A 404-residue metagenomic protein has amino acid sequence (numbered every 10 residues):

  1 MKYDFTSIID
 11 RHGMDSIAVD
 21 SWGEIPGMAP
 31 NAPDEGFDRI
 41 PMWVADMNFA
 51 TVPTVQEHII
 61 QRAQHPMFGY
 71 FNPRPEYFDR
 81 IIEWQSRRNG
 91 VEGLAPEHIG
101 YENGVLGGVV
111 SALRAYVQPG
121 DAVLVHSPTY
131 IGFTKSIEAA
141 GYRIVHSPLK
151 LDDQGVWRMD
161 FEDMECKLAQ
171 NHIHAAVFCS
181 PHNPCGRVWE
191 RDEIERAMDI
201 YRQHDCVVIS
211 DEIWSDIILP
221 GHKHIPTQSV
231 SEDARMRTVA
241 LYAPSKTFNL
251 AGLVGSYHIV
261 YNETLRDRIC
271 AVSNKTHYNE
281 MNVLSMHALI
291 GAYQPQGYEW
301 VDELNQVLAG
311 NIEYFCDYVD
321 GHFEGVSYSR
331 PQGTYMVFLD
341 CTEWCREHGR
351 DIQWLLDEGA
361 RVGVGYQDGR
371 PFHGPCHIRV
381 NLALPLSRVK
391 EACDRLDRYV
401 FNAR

Functional and structural regions predicted by a protein language model:
K2-G104, S111, P295, A403-R404: N-terminal small-domain helix-loop-helix segment of the aminotransferase-like
F68-D199, D216-I217, G221-S229, D233 (+1 more regions): Conserved core of the PLP fold type I
V125, H146, S210, Y366-D368: Hydrophobic residues in well-ordered beta-strands that form the structural core
Y142, Q203-C206, R235-M236: A short helix->loop->beta-strand "cap" motif at the edges of active sites that frequently abuts
R237-G321, S327-P331: PLP-dependent aminotransferase class I/II
L308-A309, H322-R361, I378: Conserved PLP-binding catalytic core of the aspartate aminotransferase-like
E347-R350, D357-R404: PLP-dependent enzyme catalytic core of the Aspartate aminotransferase-like
